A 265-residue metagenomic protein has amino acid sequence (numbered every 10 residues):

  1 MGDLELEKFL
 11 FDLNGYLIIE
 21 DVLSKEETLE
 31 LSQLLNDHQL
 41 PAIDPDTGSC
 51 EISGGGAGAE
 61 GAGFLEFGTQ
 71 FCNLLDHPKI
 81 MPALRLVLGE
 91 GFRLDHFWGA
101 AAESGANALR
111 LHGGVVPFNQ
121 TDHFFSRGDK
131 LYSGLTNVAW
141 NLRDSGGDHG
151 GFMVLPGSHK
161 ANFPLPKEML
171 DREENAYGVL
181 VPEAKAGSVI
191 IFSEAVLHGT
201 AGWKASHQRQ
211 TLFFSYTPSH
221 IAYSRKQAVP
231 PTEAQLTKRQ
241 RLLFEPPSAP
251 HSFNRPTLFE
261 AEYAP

Functional and structural regions predicted by a protein language model:
M1-N14, E20-D129: Non-heme Fe(II)-dependent double-stranded beta-helix
L6, P45, V189, V196-L197 (+1 more regions): Non-heme Fe(II)/2-oxoglutarate
F97-G99, V138-W140, L212-Y216: A structural signal for short, well-ordered beta-strand segments
E103, L142-D144, Y216-P218: Non-catalytic surface loops within mature trypsin-like serine protease
A108, N137, F152, V189 (+1 more regions): Structural motif
L109-V116, L155, L197-T200, F214: Histidine-centered catalytic micro-motifs
G113-H123, K167-G178, Q208, Q227-P231: Short, surface-exposed loop/helix-turn segments at secondary-structure junctions that function as lids/hinges flanking
Y132-L135, L142-A201, I221: Double-stranded beta-helix
